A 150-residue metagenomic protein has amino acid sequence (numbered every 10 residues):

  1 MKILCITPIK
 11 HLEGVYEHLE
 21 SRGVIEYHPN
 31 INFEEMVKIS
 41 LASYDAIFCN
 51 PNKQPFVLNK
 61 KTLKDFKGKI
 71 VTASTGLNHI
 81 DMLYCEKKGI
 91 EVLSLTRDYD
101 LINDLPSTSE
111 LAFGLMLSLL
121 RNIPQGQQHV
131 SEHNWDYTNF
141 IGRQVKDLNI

Functional and structural regions predicted by a protein language model:
M1-P51: N-terminal glycine-/charge-rich "phosphate-binding" loop or analogous flexible N-terminal tail
K10, N32, L77, Y99 (+1 more regions): Residue-level detector of flexible, active-site-proximal loop/helix-junction positions within diverse enzyme catalytic
E17, K38, T62, L83 (+1 more regions): Short secondary-structure boundary/capping segments
S21, A42-S43, F66, I141 (+1 more regions): Residue-level preference for short coil/turn positions at secondary-structure junctions
N30-V37, P55-K60, H79, T138: Structural motif corresponding to alpha-helix initiation and N-cap regions
A46-Q127: Phosphate/diphosphate ligand-binding glycine-rich loop within oxidoreductases
Q127-I150: Glycine-rich NAD(P)-binding loop of Rossmann-like domains
